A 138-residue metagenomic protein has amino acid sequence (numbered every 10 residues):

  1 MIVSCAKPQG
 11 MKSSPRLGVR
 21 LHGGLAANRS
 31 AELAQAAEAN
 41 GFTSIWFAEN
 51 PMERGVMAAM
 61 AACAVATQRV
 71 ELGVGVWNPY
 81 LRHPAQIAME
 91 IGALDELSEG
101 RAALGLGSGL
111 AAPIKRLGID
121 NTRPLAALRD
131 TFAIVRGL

Functional and structural regions predicted by a protein language model:
M1-V74: N-terminal beta1-alpha1-beta2 module of alpha/beta enzyme domains
L17-G23, L81-L138: Flexible, glycine-rich active-site loops centered on histidine and acidic residues that chelate a metal or position
P51-M52, W77, S108-G109: Conserved beta-strand edge residues that scaffold enzyme active sites
E71-W77, A103-L104: A short, GP-enriched loop/loop-strand-helix hinge that lies immediately N-terminal to, or at the N-terminal rim
